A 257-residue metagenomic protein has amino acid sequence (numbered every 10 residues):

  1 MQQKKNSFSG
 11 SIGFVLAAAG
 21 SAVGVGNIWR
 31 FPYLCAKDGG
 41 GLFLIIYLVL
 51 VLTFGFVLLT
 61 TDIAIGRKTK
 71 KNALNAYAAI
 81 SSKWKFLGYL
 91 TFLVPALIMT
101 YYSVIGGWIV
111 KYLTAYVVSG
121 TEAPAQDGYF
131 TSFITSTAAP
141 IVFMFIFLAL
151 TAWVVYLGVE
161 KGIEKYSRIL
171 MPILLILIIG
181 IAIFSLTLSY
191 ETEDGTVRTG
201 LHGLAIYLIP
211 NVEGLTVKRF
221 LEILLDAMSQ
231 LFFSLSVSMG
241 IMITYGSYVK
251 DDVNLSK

Functional and structural regions predicted by a protein language model:
M1-W29, L58-I63, R67-A79, K85-F86 (+1 more regions): Membrane-interface "cap" regions at the ends of multi-pass membrane proteins
Q2-F8, I12, R168-K257: Membrane-embedded translocation segments of transport machinery
Q2-N6, L34-D38, K71-L90, S103-G162 (+1 more regions): Inter-helical loop and helix-membrane interface segments of multi-pass membrane transporters/permeases
S7, G13, G40-Y47, S82-M99 (+2 more regions): Alpha-helical transmembrane segments and their helix-start/interface "positive-inside/aromatic belt" motifs in integral
G10-L48, G240-I243: Transmembrane helix-boundary motif of multi-pass solute transporters/channels
L16-A22, L48-T53, L90-Y101, I146-W153 (+1 more regions): Hydrophobic alpha-helical transmembrane segments of multi-pass membrane proteins
G26, V51-I63, R67, A73-L74 (+2 more regions): Central hydrophobic cores of alpha-helical transmembrane segments in multi-pass inner-membrane proteins across all
L50-F56, L90-K111, P172-L186: Hydrophobic alpha-helical membrane-insertion segments
